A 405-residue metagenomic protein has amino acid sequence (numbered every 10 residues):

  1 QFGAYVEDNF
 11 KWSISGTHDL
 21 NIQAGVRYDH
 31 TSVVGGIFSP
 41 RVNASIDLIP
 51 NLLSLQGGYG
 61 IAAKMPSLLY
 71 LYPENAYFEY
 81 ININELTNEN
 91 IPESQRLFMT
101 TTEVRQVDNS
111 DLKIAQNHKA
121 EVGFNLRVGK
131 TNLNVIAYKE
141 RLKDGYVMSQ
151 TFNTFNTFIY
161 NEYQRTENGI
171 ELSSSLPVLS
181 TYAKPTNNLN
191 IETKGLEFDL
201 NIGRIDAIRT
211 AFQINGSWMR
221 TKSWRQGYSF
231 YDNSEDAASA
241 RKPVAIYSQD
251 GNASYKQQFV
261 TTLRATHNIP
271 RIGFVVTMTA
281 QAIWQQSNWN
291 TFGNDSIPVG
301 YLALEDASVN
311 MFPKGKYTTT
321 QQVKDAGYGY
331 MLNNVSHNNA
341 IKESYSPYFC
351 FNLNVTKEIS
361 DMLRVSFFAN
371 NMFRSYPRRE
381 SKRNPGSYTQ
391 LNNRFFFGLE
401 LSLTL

Functional and structural regions predicted by a protein language model:
Q1-S45, V365: Surface-exposed extracellular loop regions of Gram-negative outer-membrane beta-barrel proteins
F2, G36-F38, Q116-A120, R127 (+4 more regions): Residues that define the transmembrane beta-barrel architecture of outer-membrane proteins
F2, V26-S32, I46-P50, Y59-M65 (+11 more regions): Transmembrane beta-strands of outer-membrane beta-barrel pores
A4-F10, V42-I46, V122-V128, L196-I202 (+5 more regions): Residues on the lipid-exposed face of transmembrane beta-strands in outer-membrane beta-barrel proteins
S13-G16, K139-R141, F158-G293: Gram-negative outer-membrane beta-barrel transporters
S15-I22, N51-L55, K130-L133, D206-F212 (+2 more regions): Repeated loop/turn-to-beta-strand initiation elements of outer-membrane beta-barrel proteins
A62-L142, E162-N168, L176-I205, S254-Q258: Outer-membrane beta-barrel signature, preferentially recognizing the C-terminal barrel domain of Gram-negative
A63-K64, L142, A282-N334, Y345-Y348 (+1 more regions): C-terminal beta-signal and adjacent terminal beta-strands/loops of Gram-negative outer-membrane beta-barrel proteins
